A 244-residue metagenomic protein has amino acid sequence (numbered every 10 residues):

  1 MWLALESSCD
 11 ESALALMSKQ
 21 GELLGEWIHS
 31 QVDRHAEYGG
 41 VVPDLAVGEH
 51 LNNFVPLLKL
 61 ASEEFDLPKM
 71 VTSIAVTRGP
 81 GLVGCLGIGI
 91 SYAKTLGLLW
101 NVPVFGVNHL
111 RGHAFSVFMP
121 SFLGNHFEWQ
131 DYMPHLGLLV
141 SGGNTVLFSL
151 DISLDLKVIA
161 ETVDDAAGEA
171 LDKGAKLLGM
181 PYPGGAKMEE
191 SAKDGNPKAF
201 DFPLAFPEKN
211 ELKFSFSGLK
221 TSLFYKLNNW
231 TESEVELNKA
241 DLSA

Functional and structural regions predicted by a protein language model:
W2, S7-S8, A15, L24-E26 (+3 more regions): A short helix-loop
W2-P80, H109, K239-S243: N-terminal beta-alpha supersecondary unit
G39-L45, V76-V83, K157-T162, E208-E211: A short glycine/serine-rich beta->alpha loop
V76-N101, M119-P120: Short Gly/Thr/Asp-enriched flexible loops that form oxyanion-binding sites at enzyme active sites
A93-A114, T162-D164: Short, acidic/small-residue loops that bind anionic groups at enzyme active sites
V107-H135: Conserved phosphate-binding catalytic cores of ATP/NTP-utilizing and phosphoryl-transfer enzymes
